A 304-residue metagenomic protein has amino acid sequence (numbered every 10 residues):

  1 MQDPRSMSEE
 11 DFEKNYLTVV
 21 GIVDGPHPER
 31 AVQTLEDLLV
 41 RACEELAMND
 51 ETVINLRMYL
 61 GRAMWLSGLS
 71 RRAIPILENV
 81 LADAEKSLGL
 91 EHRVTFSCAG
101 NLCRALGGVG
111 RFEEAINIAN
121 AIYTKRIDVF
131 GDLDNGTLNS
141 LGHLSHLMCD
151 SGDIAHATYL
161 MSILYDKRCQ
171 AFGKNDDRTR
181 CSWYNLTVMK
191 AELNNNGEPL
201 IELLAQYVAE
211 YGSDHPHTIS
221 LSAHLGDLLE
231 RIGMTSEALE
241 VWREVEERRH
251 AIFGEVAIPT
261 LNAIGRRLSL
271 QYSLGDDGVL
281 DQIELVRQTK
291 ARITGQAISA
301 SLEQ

Functional and structural regions predicted by a protein language model:
M1-Q304: Intrinsic-disorder-linked linear interaction elements in eukaryotic regulatory proteins
